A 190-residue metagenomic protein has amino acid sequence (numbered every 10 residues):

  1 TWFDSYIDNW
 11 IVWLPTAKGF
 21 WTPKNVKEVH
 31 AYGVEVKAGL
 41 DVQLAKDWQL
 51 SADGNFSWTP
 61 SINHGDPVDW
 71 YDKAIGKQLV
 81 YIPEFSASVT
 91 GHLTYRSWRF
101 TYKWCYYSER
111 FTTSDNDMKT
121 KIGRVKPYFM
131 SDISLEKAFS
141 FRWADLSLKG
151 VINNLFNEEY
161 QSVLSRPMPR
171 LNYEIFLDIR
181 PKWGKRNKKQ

Functional and structural regions predicted by a protein language model:
T1-W2, D8-W13, G19-T22, V29 (+2 more regions): Extended alpha-helical regions
W2-Y6, K24-F111: Gram-negative outer-membrane beta-barrel transporters
F3, K18-P23, Y71, D117 (+1 more regions): Short, functionally important structural connectors and interaction interfaces within domains
D8-W10, D47, D145: Alpha-helix N-cap/helix-start motif
N9-A17, N63-D72, W104, T112-K119 (+1 more regions): Outer-membrane beta-barrel translocator domains and adjoining extracellular loop/strand segments of Gram-negative
A17-G19, K27-A31, Q78-E84, R124-Y128 (+1 more regions): Transmembrane beta-barrel outer-membrane domains
V29-G33, S86-A87, H92, I122 (+2 more regions): Short C-terminal domain-edge/linker segments immediately following a structured domain
Y106-D115, V125-Q190: C-terminal beta-signal and adjacent terminal beta-strands/loops of Gram-negative outer-membrane beta-barrel proteins
